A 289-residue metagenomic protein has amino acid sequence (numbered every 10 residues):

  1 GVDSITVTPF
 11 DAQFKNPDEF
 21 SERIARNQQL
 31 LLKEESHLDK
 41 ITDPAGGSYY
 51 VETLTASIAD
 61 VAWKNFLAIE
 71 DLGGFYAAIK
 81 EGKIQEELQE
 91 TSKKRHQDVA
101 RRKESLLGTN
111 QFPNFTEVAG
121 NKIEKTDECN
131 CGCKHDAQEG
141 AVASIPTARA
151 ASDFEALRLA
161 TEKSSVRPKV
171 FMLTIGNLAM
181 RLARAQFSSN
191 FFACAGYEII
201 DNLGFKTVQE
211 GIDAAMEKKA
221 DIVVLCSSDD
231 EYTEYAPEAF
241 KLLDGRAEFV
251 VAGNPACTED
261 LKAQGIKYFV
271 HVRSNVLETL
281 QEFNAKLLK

Functional and structural regions predicted by a protein language model:
G1-F66: Mobile "lid/hinge" segments at catalytic clefts and subdomain interfaces of large enzymes
D3-S4, V61-P168: Intrinsic disorder at enzyme termini
S4-T6, A12-P17, I41, Y50-E52 (+5 more regions): Flexible loop/turn segments at secondary-structure boundaries
V7, D11, K40, V51 (+5 more regions): Phosphate/diphosphate-binding loops
F10-A12, I175-G176, G204-F205, S227-S228 (+3 more regions): Short, ordered loop/turn segments at secondary-structure junctions
E34, K163-S164, K169-L225, Y235-L243: Generic long, charged, amphipathic alpha-helical segments
F240-K289: Peripheral docking tails and interdomain loops at the edges of cofactor- or intermediate-handling domains
